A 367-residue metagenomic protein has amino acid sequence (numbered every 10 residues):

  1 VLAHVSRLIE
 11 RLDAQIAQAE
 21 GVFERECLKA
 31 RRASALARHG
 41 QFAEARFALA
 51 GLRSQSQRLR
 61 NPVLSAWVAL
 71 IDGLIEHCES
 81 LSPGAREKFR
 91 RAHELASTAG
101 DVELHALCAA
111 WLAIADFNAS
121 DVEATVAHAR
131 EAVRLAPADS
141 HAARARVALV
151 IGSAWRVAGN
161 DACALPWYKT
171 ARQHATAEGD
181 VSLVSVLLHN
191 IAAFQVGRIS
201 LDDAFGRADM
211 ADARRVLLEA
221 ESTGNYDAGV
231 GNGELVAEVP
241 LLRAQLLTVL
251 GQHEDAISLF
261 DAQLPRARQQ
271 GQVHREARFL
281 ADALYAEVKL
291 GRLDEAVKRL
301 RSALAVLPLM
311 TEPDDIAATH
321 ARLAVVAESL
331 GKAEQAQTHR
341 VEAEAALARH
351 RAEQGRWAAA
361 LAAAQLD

Functional and structural regions predicted by a protein language model:
V1, C27-Q41, L64-L81, L104-D121 (+6 more regions): Tandem amphipathic alpha-helical repeat scaffolds
V1-L112, N118-V122, A129, A136 (+4 more regions): Flexible inter-repeat linkers and adjacent short helices within tandem amphipathic alpha-helical repeat scaffolds
V1-Q18, F23, Q272, L280 (+1 more regions): C-terminal non-catalytic interaction modules
L2-V5, F42, P62, S82 (+11 more regions): TPR-repeat structural position
L8, R25, R58, S65 (+11 more regions): Residues that mark the junctions of alpha-helical repeat units in TPR/alpha-solenoid scaffolds
D13-A17, A50-Q57, R90-D101, A129-P137 (+5 more regions): Amphipathic alpha-helical segments of tetratricopeptide repeats
D209-L309: Eukaryotic tandem repeat interaction scaffolds
